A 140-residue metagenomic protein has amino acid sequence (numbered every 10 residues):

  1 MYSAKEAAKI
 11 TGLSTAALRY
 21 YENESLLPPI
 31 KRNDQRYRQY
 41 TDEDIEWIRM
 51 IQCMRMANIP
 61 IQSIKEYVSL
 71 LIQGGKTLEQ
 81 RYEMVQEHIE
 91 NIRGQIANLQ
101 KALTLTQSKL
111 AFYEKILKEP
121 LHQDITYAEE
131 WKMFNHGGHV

Functional and structural regions predicted by a protein language model:
M1-S69: Basic helix-turn-helix/winged-helix DNA-binding cores and closely related short helical interaction motifs
V68-K76: Short helix-loop hinge/linker segments at domain boundaries
G75-V140: C-terminal regulatory/oligomerization modules of transcriptional regulators
